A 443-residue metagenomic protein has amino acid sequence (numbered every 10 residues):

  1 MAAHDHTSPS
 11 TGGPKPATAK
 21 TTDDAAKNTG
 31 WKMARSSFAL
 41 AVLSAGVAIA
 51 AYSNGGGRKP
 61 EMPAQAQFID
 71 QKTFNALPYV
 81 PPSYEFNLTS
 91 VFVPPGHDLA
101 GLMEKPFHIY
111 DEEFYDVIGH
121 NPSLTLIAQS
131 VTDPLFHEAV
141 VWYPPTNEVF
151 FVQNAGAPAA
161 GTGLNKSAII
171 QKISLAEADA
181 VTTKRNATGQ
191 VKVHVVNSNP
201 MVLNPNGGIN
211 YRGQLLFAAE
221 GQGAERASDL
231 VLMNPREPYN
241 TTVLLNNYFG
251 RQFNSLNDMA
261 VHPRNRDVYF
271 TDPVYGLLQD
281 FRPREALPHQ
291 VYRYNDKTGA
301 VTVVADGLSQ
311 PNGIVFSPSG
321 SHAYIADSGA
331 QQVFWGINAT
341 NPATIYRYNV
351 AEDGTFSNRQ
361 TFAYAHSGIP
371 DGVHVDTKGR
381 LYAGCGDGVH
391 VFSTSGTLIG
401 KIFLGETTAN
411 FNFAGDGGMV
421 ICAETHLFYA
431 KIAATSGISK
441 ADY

Functional and structural regions predicted by a protein language model:
M1-M33: Short, low-complexity, Lys/Arg-enriched N-terminal segments of secretory-pathway carbohydrate enzymes
E61-A168: Beta-strand-rich domains and repeat architectures in extracellular enzymes and scaffolds, especially beta-propellers
D111-V131, V181-N199, R236-G250, Q290-Q310 (+2 more regions): Blade-edge beta-strand/turn elements of extracellular beta-propeller and related beta-sheet repeat scaffolds
V131, A155-G221, L244-N247: Blade-loop segments of beta-propeller domains
V131-T146, N199-G223, Y248-V268, Y275-G276 (+6 more regions): Beta-rich, blade/repeat-based domains predominating in secreted/periplasmic proteins but also intracellular
K166-Q171, S228-V231, H289-Y292, T344-Y346 (+2 more regions): A short loop-to-beta-strand structural motif that recurs across blades of beta-propeller domains
I173-T183, M233-E237, R347-G354, I432-K440: Short loop/turn segments immediately following beta-strands, especially the blade-tip and inter-blade linker loops
N410-Y443: Blade-level signature of beta-propeller repeat domains, shared across WD40, Kelch, NHL, RCC1 and BNR/Asp-box propellers
